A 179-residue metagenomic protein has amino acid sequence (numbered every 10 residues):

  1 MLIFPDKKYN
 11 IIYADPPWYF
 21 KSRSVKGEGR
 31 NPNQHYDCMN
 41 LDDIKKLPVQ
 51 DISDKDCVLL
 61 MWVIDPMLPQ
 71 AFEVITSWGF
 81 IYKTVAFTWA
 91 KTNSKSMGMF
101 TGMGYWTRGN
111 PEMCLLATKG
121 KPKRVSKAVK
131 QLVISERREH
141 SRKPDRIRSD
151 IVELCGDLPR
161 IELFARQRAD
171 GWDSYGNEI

Functional and structural regions predicted by a protein language model:
M1-I179: Class I S-adenosyl-L-methionine-dependent methyltransferase catalytic core
